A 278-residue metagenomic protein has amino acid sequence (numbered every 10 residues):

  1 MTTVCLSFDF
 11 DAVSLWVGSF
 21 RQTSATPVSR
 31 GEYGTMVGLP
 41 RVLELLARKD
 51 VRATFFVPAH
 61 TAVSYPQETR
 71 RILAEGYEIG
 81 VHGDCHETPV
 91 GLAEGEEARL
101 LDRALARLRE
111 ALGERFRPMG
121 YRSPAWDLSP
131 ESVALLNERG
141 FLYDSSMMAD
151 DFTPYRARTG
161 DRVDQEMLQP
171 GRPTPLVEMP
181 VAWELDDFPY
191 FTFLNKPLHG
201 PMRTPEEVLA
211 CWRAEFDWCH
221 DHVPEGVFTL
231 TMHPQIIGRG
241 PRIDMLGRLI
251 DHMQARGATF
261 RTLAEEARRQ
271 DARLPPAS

Functional and structural regions predicted by a protein language model:
M1-E78, H252-Q254: Active-site beta->alpha N-cap acidic-glycine motif
M1-V4, K49-A53, E75-I79, E114-M119 (+4 more regions): Short, well-ordered coil/turn segments that N-cap beta-strands
D9, L46, H82, Y121 (+4 more regions): Conserved, mostly hydrophobic/aromatic
G31-M36, T54-P66, E87-A98, R122-P130 (+4 more regions): Acidic-and-aromatic substrate-binding clefts and catalytic sites of carbohydrate-active enzymes
L39-L43, P66-R70, A98-A106, V133 (+2 more regions): Generic structural signal for well-ordered alpha-helices, preferentially at hydrophobic/aromatic core positions
R48, M202-S278: C-terminal domain-boundary segment and adjacent tail
V63, L73-E114, R122-L135: Long, hydrophobic, well-ordered secondary-structure blocks that form the structural core and pocket-lining surfaces
E110-H222: Active-site-adjacent pocket scaffolds in enzyme catalytic domains
